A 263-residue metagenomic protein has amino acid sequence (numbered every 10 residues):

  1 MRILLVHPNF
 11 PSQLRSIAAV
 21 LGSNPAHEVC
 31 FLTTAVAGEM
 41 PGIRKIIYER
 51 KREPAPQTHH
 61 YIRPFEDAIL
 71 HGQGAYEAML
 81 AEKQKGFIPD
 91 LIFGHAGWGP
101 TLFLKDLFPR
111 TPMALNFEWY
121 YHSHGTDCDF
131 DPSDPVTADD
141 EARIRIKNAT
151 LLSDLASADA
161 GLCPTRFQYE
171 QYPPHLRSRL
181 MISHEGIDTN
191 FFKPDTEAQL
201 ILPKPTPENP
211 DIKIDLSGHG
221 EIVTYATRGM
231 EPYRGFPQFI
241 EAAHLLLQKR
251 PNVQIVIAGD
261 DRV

Functional and structural regions predicted by a protein language model:
M1-R44, L162, L246-Q248: N-terminal subdomain of nucleotide-sugar transferases
V6, P164, S183, Y225-R228 (+1 more regions): Short hydrophobic "strand-cap" motifs at the C-terminus of beta-strands
F31-G86: A conserved catalytic-core segment of Leloir-type glycosyltransferases
R52-I62, R110-A149, D188-T206, S217-G218 (+1 more regions): Acceptor-binding helix/loop patch of EC 2.4 sugar-transfer enzymes, predominantly nucleotide-sugar-dependent
M79-W98, P112-A114: Short N-terminal targeting/anchoring amphipathic segment
F167, G186: Carbohydrate-associated surface elements
T206-R234, I240-A243, V256: Conserved donor-binding/catalytic core segment of Leloir-type glycosyltransferases
A243-V263: A conserved nucleotide-sugar
